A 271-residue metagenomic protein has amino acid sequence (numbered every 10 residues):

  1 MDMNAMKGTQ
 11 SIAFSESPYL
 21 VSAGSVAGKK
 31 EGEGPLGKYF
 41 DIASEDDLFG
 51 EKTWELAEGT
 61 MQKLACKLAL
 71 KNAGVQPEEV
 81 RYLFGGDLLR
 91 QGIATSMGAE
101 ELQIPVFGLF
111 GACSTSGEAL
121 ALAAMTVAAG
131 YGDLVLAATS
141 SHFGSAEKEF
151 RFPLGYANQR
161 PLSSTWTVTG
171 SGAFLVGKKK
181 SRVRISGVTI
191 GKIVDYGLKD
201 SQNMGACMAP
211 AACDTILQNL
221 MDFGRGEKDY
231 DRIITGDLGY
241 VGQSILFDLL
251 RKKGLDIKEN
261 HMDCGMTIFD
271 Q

Functional and structural regions predicted by a protein language model:
M1-F107, G172-Q271: Conserved "HGTGT" condensation-loop signature of ketosynthase/thiolase-family condensing enzymes that catalyze
K7-Q10, A124-V127, Q159-T165: A generic local secondary-structure boundary/capping motif
P77-E78, A129-A138, V183-I185: Short secondary-structure capping/junction motifs at helix and strand boundaries
L89-Q91, C113-S114, H142-G144: A short acidic, glycine/proline-enriched capping/turn motif at secondary-structure boundaries, especially helix N-cap
I93-G98, E118-L120, A129, A146-F150: Short, conserved acidic/polar surface loops in the N-terminal third of protein domains
G108-A112, A157-K178: Acidic, His- and aromatic-enriched active-site or binding-groove loops in soluble protein domains that engage sugars
F110-A137, V176: Active-site-proximal alpha-helical scaffold in enzymes
D133-T167: Flexible, glycine-rich active-site loops centered on histidine and acidic residues that chelate a metal or position
